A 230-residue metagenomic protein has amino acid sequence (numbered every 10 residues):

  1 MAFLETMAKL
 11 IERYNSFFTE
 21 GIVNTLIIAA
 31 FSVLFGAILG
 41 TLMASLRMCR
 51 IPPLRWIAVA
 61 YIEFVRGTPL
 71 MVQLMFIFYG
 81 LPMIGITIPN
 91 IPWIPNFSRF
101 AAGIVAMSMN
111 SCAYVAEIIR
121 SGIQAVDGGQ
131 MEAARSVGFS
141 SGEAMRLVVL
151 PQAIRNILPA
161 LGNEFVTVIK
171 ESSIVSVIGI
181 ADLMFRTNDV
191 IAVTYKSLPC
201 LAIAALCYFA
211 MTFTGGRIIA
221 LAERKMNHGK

Functional and structural regions predicted by a protein language model:
M1-K230: Transmembrane alpha-helices and adjacent helix-loop boundaries
